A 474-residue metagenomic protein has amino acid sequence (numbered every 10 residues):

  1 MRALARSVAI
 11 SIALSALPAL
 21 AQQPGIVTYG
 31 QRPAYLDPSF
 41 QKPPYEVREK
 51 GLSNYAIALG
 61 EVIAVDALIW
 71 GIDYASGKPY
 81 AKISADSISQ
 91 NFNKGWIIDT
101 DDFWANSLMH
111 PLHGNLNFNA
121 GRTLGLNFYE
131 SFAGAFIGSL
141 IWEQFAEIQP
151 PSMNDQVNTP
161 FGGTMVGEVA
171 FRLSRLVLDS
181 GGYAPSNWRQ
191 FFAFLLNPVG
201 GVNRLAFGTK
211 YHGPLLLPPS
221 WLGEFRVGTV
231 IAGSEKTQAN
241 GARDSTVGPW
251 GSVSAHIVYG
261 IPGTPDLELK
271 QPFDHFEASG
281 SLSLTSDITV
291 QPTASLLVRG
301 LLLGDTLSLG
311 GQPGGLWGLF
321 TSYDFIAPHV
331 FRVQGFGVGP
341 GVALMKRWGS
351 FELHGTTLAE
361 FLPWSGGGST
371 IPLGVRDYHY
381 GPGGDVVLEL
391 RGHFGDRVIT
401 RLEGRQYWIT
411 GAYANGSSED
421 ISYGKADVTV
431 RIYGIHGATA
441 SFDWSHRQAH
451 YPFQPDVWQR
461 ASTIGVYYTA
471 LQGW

Functional and structural regions predicted by a protein language model:
M1-A9: Bacterial N-terminal signal peptides that target proteins for export
A13-M109, H113-F118, R122-L124, F128 (+6 more regions): N-terminal targeting leaders of membrane proteins
H113-G114, A146-R175, F192, L196 (+1 more regions): Alpha-helical transmembrane segments that form the membrane-embedded catalytic/substrate-binding core of multi-pass
N127-I148, P160-T164: Small-polar-interrupted transmembrane alpha-helices in polytopic inner-membrane proteins
W142-P151, S234-K236, S281-T289, S322-V330 (+4 more regions): Sequence/structural signature of outer-membrane beta-barrel proteins
S245-P249, R332-Q334, Y378-P382, S418-S422 (+1 more regions): Short sequence motifs at beta-strands and strand-loop junctions characteristic of Gram-negative outer-membrane
V253-I257, P340-V342, V386-L388, A426-V428 (+1 more regions): Membrane-embedded beta-strands of outer-membrane beta-barrel proteins, especially the hydrophobic/small aromatic
I432-G434, W458-W474: Outer-membrane beta-barrel "beta-signal"
